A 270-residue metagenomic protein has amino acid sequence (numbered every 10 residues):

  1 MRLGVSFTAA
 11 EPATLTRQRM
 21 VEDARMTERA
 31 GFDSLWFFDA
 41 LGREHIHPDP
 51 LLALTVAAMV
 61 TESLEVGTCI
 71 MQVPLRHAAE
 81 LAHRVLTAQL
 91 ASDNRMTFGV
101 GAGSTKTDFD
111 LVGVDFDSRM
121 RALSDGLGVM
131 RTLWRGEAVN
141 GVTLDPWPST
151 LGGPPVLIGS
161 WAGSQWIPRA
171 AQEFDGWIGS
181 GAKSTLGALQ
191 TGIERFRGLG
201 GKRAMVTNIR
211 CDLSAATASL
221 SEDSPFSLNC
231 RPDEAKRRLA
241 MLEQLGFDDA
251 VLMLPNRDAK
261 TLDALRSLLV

Functional and structural regions predicted by a protein language model:
M1-V270: Active-site-adjacent structural elements that line small-molecule/cofactor binding pockets in enzymes
